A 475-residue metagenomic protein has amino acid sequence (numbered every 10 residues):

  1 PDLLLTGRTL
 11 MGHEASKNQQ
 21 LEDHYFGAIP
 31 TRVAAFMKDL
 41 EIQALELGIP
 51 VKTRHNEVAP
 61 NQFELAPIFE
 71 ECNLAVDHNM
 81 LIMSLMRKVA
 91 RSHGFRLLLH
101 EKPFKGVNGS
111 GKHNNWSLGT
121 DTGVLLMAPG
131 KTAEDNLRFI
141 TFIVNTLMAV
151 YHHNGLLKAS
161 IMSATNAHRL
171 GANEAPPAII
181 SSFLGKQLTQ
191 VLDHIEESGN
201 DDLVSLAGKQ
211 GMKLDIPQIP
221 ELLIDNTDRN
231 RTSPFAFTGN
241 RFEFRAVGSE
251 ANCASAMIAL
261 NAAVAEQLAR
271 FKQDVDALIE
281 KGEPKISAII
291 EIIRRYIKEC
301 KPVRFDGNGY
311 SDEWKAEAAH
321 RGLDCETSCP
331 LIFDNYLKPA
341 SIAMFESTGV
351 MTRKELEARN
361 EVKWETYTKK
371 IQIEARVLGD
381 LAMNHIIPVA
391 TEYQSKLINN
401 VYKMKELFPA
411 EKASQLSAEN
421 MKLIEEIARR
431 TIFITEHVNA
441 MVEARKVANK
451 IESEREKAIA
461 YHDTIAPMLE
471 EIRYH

Functional and structural regions predicted by a protein language model:
P1-L99, N108-K112, L118-E361: Glycine-rich, acidic/polar active-site loops that bind/position phosphate-bearing ligands
P103: Glycine-rich N-terminal segment of FAD-binding domains in flavoprotein oxidoreductases, spanning the beta-loop-helix
I293-H475: C-terminal amphipathic alpha-helical interaction region
